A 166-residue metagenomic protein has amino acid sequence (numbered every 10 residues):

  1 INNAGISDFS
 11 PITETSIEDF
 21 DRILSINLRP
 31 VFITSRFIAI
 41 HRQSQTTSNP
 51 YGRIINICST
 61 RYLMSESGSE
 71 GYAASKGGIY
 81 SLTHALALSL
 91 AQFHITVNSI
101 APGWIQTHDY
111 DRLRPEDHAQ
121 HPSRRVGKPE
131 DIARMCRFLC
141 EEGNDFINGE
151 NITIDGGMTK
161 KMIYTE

Functional and structural regions predicted by a protein language model:
P11-I12, D19-L24, D117: Substrate-binding pocket helix/loop in short-chain dehydrogenase/reductase
T15, M64-A73, A85, T165-E166: Active-site loop-to-helix junction immediately N-terminal to the catalytic Tyr of the SDR YXXXK motif in Rossmann-fold
S35, S75, T83: Active-site helix of classical SDR
I40, L88-S89, D145: Alpha-helical segment proximal to the catalytic Tyr-Lys
S59: Residue(s) in the substrate-gating loop at a strand-loop-helix junction that position the organic substrate next
M64, R137, N148-E166: Short C-terminal tail/terminal secondary-structure segment of NAD(P)H-dependent dehydrogenase/reductase domains
A91, T96, I147-G149: Short, small/polar-rich loop/turn modules that mediate ligand/substrate recognition or access, typified
